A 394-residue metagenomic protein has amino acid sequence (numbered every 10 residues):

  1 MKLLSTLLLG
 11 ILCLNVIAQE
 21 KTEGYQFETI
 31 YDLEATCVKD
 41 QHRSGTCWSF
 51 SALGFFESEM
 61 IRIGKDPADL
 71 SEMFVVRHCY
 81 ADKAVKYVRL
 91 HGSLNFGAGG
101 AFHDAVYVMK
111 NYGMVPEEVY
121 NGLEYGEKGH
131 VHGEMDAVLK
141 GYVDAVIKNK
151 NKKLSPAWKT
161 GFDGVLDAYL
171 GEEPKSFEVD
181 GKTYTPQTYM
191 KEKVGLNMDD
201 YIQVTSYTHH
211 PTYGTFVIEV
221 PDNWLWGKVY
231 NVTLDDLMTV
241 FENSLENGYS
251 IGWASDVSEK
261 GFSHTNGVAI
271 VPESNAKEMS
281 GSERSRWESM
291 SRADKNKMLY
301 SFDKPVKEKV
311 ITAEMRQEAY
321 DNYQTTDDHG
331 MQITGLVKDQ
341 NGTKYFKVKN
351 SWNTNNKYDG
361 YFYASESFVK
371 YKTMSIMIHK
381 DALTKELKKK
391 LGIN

Functional and structural regions predicted by a protein language model:
M1-E20: Bacterial Sec-dependent N-terminal signal peptides
T6, D32-K39, Q332-T334, K347: Functionally constrained cores in energy, signaling, and assembly domains
A18, D82, Q340: Residue-level detector of flexible, active-site-proximal loop/helix-junction positions within diverse enzyme catalytic
Q19-G24, E308: Short, positively charged
T22-G252, N356-Y358: Active-site nucleophile-adjacent alpha helix/oxyanion-hole segment immediately C-terminal to the catalytic cysteine
T160-N394: Active-site signature of cysteine proteases
